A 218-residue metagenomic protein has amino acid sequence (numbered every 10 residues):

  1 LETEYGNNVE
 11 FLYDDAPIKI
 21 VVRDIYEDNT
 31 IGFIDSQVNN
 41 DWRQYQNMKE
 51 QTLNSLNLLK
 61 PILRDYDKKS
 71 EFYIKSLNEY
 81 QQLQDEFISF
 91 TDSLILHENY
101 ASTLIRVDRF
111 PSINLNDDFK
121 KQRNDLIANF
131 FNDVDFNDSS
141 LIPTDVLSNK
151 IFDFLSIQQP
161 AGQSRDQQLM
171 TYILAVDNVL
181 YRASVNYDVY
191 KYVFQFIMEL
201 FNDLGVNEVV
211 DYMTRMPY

Functional and structural regions predicted by a protein language model:
L1-T91, I95-H97, V107-D108, S112-D133 (+1 more regions): A non-transmembrane, solvent-exposed segment enriched in polar/low-complexity residues
E79-Q84, D166-L174, V206-N207: Helix-turn-helix repeat elements of alpha-solenoid scaffolds
L83-L94, Y172-L180, M213: Amphipathic alpha-helices of TPR/Sel1-like and other helical repeat/solenoid scaffolds
Y100-A101, V185, V189-Y192, G205 (+1 more regions): Structural signature of alpha-solenoid helical repeat junctions
V107-D108, F196, Y212, M216: Short acidic/histidine-centered micro-motifs embedded in hydrophobic/aromatic stretches that mark compact functional
I127-D188, Y192-F194: Structured, charged N-terminal subsegments at the starts of enzyme catalytic cores and at intra-chain domain/subunit
M198-L200: Structural detector for internal amphipathic alpha-helices that build alpha-solenoid repeat scaffolds
D203-Y218: N-proximal helix/coil linker or "cap" segments that precede and/or mark the start of modular domains
